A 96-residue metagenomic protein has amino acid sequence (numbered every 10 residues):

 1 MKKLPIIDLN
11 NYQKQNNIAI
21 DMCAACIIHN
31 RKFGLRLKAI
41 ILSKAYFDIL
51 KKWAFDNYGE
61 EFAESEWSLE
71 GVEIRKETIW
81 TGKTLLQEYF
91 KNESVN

Functional and structural regions predicted by a protein language model:
P5-A39: Extended, solvent-exposed, turn-rich assembly/linker loops in the middle of proteins
K32-N96: Extended oligomerization regions of viral-like shell subunits
